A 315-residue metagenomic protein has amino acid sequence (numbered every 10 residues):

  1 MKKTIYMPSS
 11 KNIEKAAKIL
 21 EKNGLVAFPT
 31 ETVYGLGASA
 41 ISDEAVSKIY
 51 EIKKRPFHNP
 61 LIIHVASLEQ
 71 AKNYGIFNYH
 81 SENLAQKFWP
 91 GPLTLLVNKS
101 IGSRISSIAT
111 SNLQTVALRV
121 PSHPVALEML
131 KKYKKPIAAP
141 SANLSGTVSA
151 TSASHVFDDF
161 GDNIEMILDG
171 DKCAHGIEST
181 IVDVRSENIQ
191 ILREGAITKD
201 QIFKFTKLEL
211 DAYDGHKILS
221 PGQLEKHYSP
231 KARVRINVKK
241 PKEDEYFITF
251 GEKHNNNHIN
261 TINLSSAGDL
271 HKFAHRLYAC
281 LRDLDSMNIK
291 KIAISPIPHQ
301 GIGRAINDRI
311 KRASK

Functional and structural regions predicted by a protein language model:
M1-K315: Active-site-adjacent structural elements in enzyme catalytic cores
